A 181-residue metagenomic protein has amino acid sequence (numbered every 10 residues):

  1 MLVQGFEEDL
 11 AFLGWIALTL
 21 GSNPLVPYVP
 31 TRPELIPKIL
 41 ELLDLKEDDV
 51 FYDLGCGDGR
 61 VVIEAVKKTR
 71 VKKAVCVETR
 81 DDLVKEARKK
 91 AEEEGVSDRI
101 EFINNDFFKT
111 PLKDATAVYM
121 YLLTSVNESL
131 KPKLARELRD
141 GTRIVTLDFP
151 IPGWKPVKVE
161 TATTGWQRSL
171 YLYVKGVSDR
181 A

Functional and structural regions predicted by a protein language model:
M1-E47: S-adenosyl-L-methionine
D48-G57: Conserved class I S-adenosyl-L-methionine
R60-V71: Conserved SAM-binding loop of SAM-dependent methyltransferases across substrates and taxa, primarily the Class I
K73-E78: Conserved SAM-binding motif I beta-strand of class I
R80-L83: Conserved short alpha-helix immediately C-terminal to the canonical SAM/SAH-binding motif I of Rossmann-like
K85-D114: S-adenosyl-L-methionine
K113-S129: A short SAM/SAH-binding and catalytic strip from SAM-dependent methyltransferases
S125-A181: C-terminal substrate-binding/active-site "lid" region of AdoMet-derived donor-dependent transferases
